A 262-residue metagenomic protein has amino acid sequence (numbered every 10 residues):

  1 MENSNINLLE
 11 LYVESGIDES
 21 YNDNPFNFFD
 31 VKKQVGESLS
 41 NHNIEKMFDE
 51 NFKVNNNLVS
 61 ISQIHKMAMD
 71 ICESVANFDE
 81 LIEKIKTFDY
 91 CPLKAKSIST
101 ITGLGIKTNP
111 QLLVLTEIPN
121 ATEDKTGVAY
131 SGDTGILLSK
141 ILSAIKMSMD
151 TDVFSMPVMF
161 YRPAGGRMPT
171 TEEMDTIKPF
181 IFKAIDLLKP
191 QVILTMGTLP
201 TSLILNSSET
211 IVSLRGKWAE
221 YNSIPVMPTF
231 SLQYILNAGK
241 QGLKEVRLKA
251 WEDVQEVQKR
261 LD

Functional and structural regions predicted by a protein language model:
E2-N3: Short, small/acidic-rich helices and loops at N termini and domain boundaries of DNA replication/processing enzymes
I6-N7, L11, D18-D23, N27-F28 (+1 more regions): A polyanion-binding, active-site-adjacent surface
